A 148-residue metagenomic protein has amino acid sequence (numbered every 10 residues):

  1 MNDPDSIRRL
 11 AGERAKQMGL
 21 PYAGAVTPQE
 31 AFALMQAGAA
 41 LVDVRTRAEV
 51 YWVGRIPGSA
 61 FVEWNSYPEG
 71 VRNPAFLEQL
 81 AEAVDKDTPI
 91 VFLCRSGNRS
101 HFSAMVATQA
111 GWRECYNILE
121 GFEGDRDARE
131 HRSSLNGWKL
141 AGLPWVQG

Functional and structural regions predicted by a protein language model:
M1-A37, R47-P89, S100-G148: Rhodanese-like catalytic fold shared by cysteine-dependent sulfurtransferases and DSP/PTP-type phosphatases
L41-D43: Structural scaffold elements adjacent to functional motifs in cytosolic proteins
F92-L93: Short, surface-exposed ligand- or partner-binding patches at beta-edge/loop junctions that are enriched in aromatics
